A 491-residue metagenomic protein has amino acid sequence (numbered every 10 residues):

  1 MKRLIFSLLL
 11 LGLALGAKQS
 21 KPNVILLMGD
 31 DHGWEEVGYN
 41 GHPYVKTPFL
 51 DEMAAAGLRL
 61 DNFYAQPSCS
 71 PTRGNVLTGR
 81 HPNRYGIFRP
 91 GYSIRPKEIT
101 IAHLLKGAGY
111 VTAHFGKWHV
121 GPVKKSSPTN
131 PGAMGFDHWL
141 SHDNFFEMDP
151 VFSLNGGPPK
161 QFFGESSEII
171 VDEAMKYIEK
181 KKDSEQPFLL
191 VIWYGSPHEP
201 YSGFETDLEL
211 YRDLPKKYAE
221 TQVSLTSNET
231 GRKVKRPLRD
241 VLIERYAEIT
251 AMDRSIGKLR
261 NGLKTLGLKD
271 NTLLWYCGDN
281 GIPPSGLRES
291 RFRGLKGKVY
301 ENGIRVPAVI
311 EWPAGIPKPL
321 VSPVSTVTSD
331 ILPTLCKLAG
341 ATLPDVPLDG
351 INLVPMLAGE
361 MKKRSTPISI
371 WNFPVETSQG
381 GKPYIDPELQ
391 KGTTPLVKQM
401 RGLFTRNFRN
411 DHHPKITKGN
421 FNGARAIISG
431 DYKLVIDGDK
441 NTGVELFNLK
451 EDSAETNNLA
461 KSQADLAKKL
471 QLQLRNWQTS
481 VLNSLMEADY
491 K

Functional and structural regions predicted by a protein language model:
M1-S7: Sec-dependent signal peptide recognition, specifically the positively charged N-region followed immediately by
L8-A17: Hydrophobic h-region of N-terminal signal peptides that target proteins for export in Gram-negative bacteria
A17-G438, T442-E445, S453-T479, S484-K491: Formylglycine-dependent sulfatase
